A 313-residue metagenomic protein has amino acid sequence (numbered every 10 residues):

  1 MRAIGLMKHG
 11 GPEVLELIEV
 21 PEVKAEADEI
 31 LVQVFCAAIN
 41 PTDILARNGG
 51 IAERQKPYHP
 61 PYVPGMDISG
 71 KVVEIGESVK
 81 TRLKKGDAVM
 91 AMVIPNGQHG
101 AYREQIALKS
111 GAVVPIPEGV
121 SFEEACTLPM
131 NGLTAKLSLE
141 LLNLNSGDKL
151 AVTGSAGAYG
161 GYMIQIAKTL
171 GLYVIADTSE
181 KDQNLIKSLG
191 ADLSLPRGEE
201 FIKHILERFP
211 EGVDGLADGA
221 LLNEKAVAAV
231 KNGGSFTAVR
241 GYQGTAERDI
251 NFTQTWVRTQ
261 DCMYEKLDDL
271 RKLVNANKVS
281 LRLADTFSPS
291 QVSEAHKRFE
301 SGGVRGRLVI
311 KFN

Functional and structural regions predicted by a protein language model:
P21-A38, I51-P95: Glycine-rich beta-strand-centered segment in the early N-terminal region that forms part of a ligand/cofactor-binding
M90-G154: NAD(P)H dinucleotide-binding glycine-rich loop of Rossmann-like/cofactor-binding domains, especially the beta1-alpha1
Q98, A220-V279, K311-N313: Glycine-rich phosphate-binding loop and adjacent beta-alpha segment of Rossmann(oid) nucleotide-cofactor-binding
C126-P196: Mid-domain Rossmann-like dinucleotide-binding core that forms the NAD(H)/NADP(H) cofactor-binding site
L193-G198, F287-S290: Short acidic-hydrophobic, aromatic-tinged amphipathic segments that line or gate anion-handling sites
E200-E211: Short amphipathic alpha-helix with an adjacent loop that forms part of the alpha/beta core around
L267-N313: C-terminal hydrophobic helical "lid"/dimerization subdomain of Rossmann-like NAD(P)H-dependent oxidoreductases
